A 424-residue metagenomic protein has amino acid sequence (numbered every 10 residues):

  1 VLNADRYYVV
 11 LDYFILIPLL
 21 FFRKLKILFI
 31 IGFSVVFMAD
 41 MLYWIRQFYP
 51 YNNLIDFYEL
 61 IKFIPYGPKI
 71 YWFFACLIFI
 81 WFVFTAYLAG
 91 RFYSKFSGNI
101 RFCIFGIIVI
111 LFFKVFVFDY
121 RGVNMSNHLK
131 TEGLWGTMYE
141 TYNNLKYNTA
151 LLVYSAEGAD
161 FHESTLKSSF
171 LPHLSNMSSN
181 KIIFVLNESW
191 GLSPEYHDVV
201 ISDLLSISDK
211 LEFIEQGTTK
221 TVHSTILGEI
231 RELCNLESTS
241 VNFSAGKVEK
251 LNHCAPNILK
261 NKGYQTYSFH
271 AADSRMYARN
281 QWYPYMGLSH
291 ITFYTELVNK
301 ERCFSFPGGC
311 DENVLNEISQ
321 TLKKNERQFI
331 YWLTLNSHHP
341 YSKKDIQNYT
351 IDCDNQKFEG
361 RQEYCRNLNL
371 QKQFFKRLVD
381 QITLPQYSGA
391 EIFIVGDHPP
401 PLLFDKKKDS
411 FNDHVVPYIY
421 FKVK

Functional and structural regions predicted by a protein language model:
V1-T131: Transmembrane and membrane-interface helices of multi-pass, inner-membrane envelope-modifying transferases
I15, L19-L28, I64-Y71, N124-Y139 (+10 more regions): Short, structured coil/loop segments at alpha-helix boundaries
R91-K95, D160-T165, P417-K424: Short amphipathic alpha-helical segments
V115-L186: Membrane-interface segments at or immediately adjacent to transmembrane helices that form the boundary between
H173-S175, F184-N187, L192-L211, E215-K424: Solvent-exposed soluble domains appended to multi-pass membrane proteins
